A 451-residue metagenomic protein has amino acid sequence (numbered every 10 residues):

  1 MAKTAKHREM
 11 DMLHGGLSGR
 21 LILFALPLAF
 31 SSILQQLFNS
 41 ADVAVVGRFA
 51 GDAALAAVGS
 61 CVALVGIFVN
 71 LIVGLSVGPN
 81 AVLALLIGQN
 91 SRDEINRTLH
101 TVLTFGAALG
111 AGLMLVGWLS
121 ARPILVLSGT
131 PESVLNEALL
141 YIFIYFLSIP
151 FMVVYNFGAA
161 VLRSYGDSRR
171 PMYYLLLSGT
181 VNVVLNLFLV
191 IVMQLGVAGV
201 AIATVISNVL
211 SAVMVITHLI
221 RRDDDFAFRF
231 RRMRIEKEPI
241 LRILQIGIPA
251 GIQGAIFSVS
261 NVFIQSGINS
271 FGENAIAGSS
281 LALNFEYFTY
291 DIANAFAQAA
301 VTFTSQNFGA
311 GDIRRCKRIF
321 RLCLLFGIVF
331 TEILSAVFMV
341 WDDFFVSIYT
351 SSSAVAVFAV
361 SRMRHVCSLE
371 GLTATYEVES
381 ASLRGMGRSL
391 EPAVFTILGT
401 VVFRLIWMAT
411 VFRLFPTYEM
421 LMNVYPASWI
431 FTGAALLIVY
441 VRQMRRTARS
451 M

Functional and structural regions predicted by a protein language model:
M1-A25, L83-S148, V190-I248, T304-L369 (+1 more regions): Short alpha-helical transmembrane segments in multi-pass integral membrane proteins
M12-F49, A63-G78, V82, A107-M114 (+5 more regions): N-terminal transmembrane alpha-helices
L23-D42, I144, Y155, S178 (+4 more regions): Transmembrane helical elements of multi-pass membrane transporters/channels
I33, L37-A56, L125-E132, F188-L195 (+4 more regions): Helix-terminus/linker motif at the lipid-water interface of multi-pass membrane proteins
A50-A63, A138, I142, A201 (+3 more regions): Small-residue hotspots at the loop-to-helix junctions and early N-terminal turns of transmembrane alpha-helices
L55-L115, M152-P171, G278-D342, T373-T396: Small-residue-rich hydrophobic transmembrane alpha-helices
I67-N70, N182-N186, A212-I216, F288-D291 (+3 more regions): Hydrophobic transmembrane alpha-helices of multi-pass small-molecule transporters
S76, I144-R163, P171-N182, V200-V215 (+4 more regions): Short runs within selected transmembrane alpha-helices of multi-pass transporters and secretion channels
